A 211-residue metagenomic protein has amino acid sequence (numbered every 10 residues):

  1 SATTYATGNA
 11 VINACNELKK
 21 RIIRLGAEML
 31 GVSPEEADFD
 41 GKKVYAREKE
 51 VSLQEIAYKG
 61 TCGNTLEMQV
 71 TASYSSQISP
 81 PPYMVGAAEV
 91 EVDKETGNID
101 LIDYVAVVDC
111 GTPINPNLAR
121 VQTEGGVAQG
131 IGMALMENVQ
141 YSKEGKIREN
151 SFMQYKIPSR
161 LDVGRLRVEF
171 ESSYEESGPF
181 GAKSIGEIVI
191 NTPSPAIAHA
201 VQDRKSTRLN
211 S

Functional and structural regions predicted by a protein language model:
S1-S211: C-terminal catalytic domains of large/alpha subunits in multi-subunit enzymes
